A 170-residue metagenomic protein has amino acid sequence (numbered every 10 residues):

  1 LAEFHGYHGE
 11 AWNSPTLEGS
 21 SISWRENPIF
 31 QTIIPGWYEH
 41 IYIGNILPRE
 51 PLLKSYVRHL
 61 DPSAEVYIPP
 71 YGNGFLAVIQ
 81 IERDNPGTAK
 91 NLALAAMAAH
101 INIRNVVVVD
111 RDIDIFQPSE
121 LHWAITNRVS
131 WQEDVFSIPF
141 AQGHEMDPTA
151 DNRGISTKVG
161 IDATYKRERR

Functional and structural regions predicted by a protein language model:
L1-R170: Charged, compositionally biased interaction regions
